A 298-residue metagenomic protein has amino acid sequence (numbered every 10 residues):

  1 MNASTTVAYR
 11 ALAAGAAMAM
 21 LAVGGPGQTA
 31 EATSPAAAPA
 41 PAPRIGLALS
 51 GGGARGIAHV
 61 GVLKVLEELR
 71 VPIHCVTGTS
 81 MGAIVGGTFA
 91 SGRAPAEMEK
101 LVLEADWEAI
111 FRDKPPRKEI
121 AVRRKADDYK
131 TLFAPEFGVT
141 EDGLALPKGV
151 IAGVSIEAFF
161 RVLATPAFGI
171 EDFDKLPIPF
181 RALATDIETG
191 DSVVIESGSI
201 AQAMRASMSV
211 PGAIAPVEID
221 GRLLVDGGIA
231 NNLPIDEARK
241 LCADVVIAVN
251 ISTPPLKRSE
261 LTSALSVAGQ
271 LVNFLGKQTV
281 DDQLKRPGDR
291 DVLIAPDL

Functional and structural regions predicted by a protein language model:
N2-S4, Y9-R10, L21-T79, G87-L298: Patatin-like phospholipase
A14-M18: Hydrophobic helical h-region of N-terminal Sec-dependent signal peptides in bacterial secretory/periplasmic proteins
